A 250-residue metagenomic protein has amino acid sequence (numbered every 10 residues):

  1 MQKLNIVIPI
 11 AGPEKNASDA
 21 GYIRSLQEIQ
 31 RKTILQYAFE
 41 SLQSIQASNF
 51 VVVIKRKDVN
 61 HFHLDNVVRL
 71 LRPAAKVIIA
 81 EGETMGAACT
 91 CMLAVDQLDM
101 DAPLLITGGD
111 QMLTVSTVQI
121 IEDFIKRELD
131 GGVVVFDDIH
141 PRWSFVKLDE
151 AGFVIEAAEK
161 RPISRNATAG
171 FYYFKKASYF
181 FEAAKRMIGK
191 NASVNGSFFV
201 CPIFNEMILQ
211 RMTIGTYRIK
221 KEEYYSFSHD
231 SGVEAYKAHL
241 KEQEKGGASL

Functional and structural regions predicted by a protein language model:
M1-D19, Q27-E28, K32-P103: Conserved N-terminal catalytic core of the sugar/cofactor nucleotidyltransferase
Q2, T168-L250: Conserved alpha/beta core of the MobA/IspD/sugar-nucleotide pyrophosphorylase nucleotidyltransferase superfamily
G21-L26, I188-K190: Short glycine-enriched, charge-decorated loop/helix-capping segments at active-site entrances that position
S25, A74-K76, F153, T213-G215: Conserved beta-strand segments of alpha/beta enzyme cores
L26, V146-L148, T216: A structural signal for short hydrophobic beta-strand segments in well-ordered beta-sheet cores
L35, A94, D110, V146 (+1 more regions): Residue-level signal for inorganic ion chemistry
D101-M112: Short beta-strand-to-loop acidic/aromatic patch adjacent to the donor-nucleotide binding site
T114-N191: Conserved core of the sugar-phosphate nucleotidyltransferase
